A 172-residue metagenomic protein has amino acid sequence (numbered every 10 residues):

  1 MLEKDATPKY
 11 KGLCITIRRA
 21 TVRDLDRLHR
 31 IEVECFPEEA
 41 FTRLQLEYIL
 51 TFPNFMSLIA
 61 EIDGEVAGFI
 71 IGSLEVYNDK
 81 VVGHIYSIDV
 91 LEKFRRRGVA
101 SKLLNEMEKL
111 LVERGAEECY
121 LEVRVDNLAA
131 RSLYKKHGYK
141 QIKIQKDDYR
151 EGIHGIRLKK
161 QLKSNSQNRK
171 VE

Functional and structural regions predicted by a protein language model:
L2-E3, Y10-I15, R19-K93, L104-E106 (+3 more regions): Acetyl-CoA-dependent GNAT
A6, M56-L58, D147, I156: Residue-level detector of beta-strand structural context in well-folded domains
L46, A130, Q145: Acidic, amphipathic alpha-helical patches
A67, K80, G98, A129 (+1 more regions): Residues that form or flank phosphate/diphosphate-binding pockets in enzymes that use nucleotide phosphates
Y77, Q145-D147: Short, Lys/Arg-rich nucleic-acid/phosphate-binding segment
L91-N105, V112-R114, E118, R124-S132 (+2 more regions): Conserved glycine-rich acetyl-CoA-binding loop
E117-Y120, R124-L128, K136-H137, D147-E172: C-terminal "cap" of GNAT-fold acetyltransferases
